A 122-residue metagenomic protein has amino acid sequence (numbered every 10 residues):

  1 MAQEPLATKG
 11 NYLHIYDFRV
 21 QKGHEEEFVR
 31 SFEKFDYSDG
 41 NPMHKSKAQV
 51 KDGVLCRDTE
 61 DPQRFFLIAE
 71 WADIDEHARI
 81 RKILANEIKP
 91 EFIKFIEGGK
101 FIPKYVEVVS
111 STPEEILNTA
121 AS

Functional and structural regions predicted by a protein language model:
M1-G10, A48-F66, K89-S122: Glycine-rich beta-strand-turn "strand-cap" elements at beta-sheet edges
N11-V20: Short glycine-/aliphatic-rich beta-strand segments at the starts of folded cytosolic domains
I15, E27, F66: Amphipathic alpha-helical recognition patches that constitute DNA-binding helices
R19-F32: Short, surface-exposed ligand-recognition loops at beta-strand->loop->(often short) alpha-helix junctions that present
G23, D61, A72-E76: Glyoxalase I/VOC metalloenzyme domain signal
E25-E27, E76-A78, T112: Intrinsically disordered, low-complexity acidic/polar segments
K34-K51, E70-V106: An amphipathic, aromatic/His-enriched active-site/gating alpha helix that lines ligand/cofactor pockets
